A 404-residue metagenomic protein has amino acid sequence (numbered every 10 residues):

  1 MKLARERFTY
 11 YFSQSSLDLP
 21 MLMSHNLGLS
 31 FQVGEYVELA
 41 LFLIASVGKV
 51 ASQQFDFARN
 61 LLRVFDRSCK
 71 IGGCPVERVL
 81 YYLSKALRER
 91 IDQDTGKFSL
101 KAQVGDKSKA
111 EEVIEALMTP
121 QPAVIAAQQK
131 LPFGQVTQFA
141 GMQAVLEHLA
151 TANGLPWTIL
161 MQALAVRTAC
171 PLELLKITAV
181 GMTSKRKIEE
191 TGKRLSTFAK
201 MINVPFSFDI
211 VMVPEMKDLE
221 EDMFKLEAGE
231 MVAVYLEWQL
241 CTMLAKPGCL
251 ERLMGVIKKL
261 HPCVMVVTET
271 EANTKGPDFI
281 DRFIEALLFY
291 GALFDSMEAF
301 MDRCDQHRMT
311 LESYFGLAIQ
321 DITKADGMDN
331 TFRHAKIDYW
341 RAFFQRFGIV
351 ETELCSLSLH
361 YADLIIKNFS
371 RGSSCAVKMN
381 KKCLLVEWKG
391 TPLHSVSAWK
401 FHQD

Functional and structural regions predicted by a protein language model:
M1-D404: Long, compositionally biased intrinsically disordered terminal regions
